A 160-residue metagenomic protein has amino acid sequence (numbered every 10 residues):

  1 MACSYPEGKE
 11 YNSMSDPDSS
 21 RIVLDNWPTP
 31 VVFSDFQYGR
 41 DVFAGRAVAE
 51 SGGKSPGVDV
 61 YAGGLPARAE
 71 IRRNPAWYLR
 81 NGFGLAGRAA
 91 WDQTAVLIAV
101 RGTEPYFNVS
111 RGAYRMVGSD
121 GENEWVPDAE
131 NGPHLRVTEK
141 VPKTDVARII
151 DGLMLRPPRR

Functional and structural regions predicted by a protein language model:
M1-R160: N-terminal acidic, glycine/proline-rich low-complexity segments
